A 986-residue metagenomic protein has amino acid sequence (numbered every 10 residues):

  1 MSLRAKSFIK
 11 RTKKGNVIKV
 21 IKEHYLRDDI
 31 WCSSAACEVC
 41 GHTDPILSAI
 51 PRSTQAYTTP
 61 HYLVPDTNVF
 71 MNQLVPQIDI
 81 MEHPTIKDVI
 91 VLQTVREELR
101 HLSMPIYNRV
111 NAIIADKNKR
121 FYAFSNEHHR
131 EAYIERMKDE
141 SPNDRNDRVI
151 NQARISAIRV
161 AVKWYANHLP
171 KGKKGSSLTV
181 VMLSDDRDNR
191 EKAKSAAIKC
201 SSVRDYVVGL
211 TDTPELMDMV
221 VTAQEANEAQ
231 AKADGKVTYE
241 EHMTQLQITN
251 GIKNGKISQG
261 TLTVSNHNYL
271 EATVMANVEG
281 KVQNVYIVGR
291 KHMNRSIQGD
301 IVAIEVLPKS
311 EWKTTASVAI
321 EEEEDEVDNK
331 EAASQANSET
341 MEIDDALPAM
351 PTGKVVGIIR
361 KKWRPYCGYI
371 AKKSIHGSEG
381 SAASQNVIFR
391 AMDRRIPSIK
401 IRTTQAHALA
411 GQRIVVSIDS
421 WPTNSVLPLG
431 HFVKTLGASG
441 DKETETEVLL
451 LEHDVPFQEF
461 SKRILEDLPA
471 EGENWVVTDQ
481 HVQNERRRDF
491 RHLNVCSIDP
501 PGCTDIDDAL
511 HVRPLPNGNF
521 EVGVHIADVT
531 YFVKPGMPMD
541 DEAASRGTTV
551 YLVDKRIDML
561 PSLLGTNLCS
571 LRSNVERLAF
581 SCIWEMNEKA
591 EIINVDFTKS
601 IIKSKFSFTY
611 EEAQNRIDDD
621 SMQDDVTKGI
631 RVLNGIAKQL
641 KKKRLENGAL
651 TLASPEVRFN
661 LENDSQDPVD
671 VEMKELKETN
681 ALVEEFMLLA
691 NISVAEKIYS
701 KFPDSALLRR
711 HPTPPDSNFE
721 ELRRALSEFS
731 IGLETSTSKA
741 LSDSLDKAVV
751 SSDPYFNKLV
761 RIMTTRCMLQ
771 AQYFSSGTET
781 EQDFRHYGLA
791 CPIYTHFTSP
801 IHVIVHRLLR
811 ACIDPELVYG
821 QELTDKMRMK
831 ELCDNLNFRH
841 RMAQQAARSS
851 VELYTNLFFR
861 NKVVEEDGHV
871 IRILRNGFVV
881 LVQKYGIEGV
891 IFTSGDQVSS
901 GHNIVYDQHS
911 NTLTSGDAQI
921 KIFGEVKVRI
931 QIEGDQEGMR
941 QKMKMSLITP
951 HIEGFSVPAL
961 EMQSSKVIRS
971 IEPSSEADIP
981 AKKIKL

Functional and structural regions predicted by a protein language model:
M1-T238: Noncatalytic, typically N-terminal accessory segments of nucleic acid-processing enzymes and closely related
L47, M71-Q73, Q77-M81, R96-H101 (+19 more regions): Eukaryotic short linear interaction motifs
Q55, T59-Y62, K87, L99 (+15 more regions): Short amphipathic alpha-helical molecular recognition features
V75-I78, L102-M104, N126, K194-A197 (+7 more regions): Short coil/turn segments at secondary-structure boundaries
R187, G299, C582: Basic (Lys/Arg-enriched) interaction patch that binds polyanionic ligands
N227-P516, E865, N911-I932, G938-L986: OB-fold/S1-family RNA-binding modules
D393-P397, V415, S420-T423, A438 (+4 more regions): Electropositive polyanion-binding surfaces
